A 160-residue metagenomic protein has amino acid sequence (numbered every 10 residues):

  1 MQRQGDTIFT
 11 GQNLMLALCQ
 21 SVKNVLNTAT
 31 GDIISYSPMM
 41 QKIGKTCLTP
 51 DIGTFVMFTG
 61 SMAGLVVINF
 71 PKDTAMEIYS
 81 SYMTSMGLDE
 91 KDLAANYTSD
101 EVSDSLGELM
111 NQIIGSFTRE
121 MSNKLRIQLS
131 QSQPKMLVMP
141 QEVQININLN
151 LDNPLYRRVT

Functional and structural regions predicted by a protein language model:
M1-T160: N-terminal auxiliary interaction/assembly segments of multi-subunit proteins
